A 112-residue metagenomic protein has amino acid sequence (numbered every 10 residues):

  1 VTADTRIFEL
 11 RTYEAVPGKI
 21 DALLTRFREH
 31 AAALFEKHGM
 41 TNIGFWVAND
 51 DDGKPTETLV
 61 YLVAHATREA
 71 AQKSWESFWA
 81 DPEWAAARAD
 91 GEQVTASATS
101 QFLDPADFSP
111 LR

Functional and structural regions predicted by a protein language model:
V1-T5, H38-P55, A85-R112: Glycine-rich beta-strand-turn "strand-cap" elements at beta-sheet edges
I7-E14, G44-W79, T99-Q101: Short, well-ordered beta-strand segments in beta-rich or mixed alpha/beta enzyme and ligand-binding folds
V16, A31, W84: Hydrophobic small-molecule pocket/channel-lining residues, especially in calycin-type beta-barrels
K19-F45, W79: Short amphipathic alpha-helical segments
D21-L23, A71-K73, P110-R112: Short acidic, gly/pro-rich beta-turn/loop elements at beta-sheet edges and active-site/ligand-binding grooves
F27, W75, R88: Short, flexible helix/strand-to-coil boundary loops that buttress conserved ligand/catalytic motifs in alpha/beta
A66-E69, P82-D90: Vicinal oxygen chelate
